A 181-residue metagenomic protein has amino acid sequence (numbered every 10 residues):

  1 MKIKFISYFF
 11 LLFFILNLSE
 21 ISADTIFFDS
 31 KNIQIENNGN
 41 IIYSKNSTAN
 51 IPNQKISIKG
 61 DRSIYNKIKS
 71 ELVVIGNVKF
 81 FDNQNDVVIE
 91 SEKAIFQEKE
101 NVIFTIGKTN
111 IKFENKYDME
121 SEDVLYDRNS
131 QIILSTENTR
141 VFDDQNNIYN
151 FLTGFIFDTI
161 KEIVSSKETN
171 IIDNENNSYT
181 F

Functional and structural regions predicted by a protein language model:
M1-F9: Bacterial N-terminal signal peptides that target proteins for export
K2, L16-E20: Extended interaction regions within the primary functional domain
Y8-N17: Bacterial N-terminal signal peptides
I21-F181: N-terminal amphipathic/hydrophobic interface segments
